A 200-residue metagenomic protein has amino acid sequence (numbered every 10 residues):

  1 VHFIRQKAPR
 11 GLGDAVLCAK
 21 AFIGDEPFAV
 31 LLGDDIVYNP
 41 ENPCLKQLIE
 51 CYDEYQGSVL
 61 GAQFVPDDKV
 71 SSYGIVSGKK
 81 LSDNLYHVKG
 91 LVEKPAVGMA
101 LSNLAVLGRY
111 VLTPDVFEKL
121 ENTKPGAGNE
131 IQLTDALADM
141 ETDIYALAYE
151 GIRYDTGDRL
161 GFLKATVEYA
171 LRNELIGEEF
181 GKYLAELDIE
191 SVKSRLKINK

Functional and structural regions predicted by a protein language model:
V1-G78, L120-T123: Conserved beta-loop-beta/alpha segment of the NTase-like Rossmann-fold superfamily that binds/positions NTPs
F3-I4, R10-G11, L17, D34 (+9 more regions): Mixed-charge, polar/low-complexity N-terminal
D25, E54, N122, L171-R172 (+1 more regions): A structural signal for alpha-helix termini and helix-coil/disorder junctions
A29, I49-D53, K80-G181: Catalytic-core segments of class I nucleotidyltransferases/pyrophosphorylases that form NMP-activated intermediates
L45, F162-K164, D188-V192: Alpha-helix boundary/capping detector
E178-K200: Terminal low-complexity segments of carbohydrate-biosynthetic enzymes
